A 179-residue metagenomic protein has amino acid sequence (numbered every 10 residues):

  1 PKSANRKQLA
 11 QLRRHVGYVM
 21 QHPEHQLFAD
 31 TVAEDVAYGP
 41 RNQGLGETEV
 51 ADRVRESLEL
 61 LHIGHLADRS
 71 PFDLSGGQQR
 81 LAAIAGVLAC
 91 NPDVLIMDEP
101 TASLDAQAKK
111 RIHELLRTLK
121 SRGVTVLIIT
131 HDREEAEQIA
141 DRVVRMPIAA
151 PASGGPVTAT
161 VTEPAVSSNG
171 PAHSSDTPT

Functional and structural regions predicted by a protein language model:
P1-Q11: ABC ATPase NBD Q-loop/coupling interface
T48-L66: Conserved ABC ATPase "signature" region
S70-L74, Q78: Conserved ABC ATPase signature
V87-L88: ABC ATPase C-loop
N91: Conserved catalytic motifs of ABC-family nucleotide-binding domains
L95-D98: Catalytic Walker B motif of ABC-type/P-loop ATPase nucleotide-binding domains
A106-A108: Helix N-cap at the start of a conserved alpha-helix in ABC-type nucleotide-binding domains
V124-I129: Conserved H-loop
